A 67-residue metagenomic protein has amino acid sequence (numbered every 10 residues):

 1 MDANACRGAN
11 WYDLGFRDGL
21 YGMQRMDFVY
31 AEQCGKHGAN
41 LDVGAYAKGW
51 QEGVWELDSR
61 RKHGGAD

Functional and structural regions predicted by a protein language model:
M1-D67: Intrinsic-disorder/low-complexity detector
